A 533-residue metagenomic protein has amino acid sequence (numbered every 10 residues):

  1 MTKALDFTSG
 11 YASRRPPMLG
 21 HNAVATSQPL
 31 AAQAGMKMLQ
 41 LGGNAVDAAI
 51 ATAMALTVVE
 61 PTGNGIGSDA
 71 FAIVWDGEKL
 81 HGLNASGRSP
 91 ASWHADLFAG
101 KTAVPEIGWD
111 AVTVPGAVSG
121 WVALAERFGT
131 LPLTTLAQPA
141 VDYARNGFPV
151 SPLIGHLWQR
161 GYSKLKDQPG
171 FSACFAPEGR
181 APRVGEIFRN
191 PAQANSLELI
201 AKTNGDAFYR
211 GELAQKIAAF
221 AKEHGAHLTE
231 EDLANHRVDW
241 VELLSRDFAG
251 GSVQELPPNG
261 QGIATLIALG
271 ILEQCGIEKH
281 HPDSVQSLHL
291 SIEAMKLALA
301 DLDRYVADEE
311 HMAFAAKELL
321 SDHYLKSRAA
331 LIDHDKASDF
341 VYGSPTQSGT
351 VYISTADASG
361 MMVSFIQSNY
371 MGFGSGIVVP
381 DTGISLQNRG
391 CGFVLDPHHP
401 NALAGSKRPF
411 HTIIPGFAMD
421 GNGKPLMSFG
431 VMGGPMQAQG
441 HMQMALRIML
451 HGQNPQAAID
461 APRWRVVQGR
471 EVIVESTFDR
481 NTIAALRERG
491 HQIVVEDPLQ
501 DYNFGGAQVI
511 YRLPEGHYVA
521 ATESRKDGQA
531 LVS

Functional and structural regions predicted by a protein language model:
M1-Q33, K37, A45-R210, A214-G260 (+4 more regions): Noncatalytic scaffold domains of N-terminal-nucleophile
T2, Q274-N369, T382, R389 (+1 more regions): Internal maturation/activation junctions in enzymes
V58-W75, H81, H227-T229, M361-M427 (+2 more regions): Active-site rim segments in enzyme catalytic domains, especially the processed small/beta chain of N-terminal
N64-D76, V351-A356, P415-F417, G506-R512 (+1 more regions): Short beta-strand scaffold segments in enzyme catalytic cores
W240, Q347-T350, H411-I413: Short, small/polar residue-rich loop motifs at catalytic or cofactor-binding pockets
Q254-G262, T350-S354, I366-I377, G430-Q437: Glycine-rich phosphate/pyrophosphate-binding beta-alpha loops
S359, K407, H441, L450-D501: Extended C-terminal subregions enriched in glycine
